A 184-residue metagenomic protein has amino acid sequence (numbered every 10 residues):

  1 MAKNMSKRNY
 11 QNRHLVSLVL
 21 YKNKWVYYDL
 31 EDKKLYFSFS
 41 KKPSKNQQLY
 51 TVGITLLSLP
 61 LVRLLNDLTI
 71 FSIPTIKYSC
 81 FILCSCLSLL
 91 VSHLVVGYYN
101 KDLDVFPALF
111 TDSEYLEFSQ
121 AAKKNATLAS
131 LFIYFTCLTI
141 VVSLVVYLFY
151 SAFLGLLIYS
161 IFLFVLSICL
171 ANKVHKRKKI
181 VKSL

Functional and structural regions predicted by a protein language model:
M1-Q47: N-terminal, intrinsically disordered, low-complexity segments that immediately precede the first transmembrane helix
K41-S85, F135-V146, I158-Y159: Long, highly hydrophobic alpha-helical transmembrane signal-anchor segments
S58, V62, S88-S92, L166: Alpha-helical transmembrane segments of multipass membrane proteins
L83-S88, A152-K173: Alpha-helical membrane-embedded segments
S88-F110: Membrane-water interface of transmembrane alpha-helices
A108-A129: Short membrane-interface loop/juxtamembrane segments of multi-pass integral membrane proteins
T127-Y134, H175-K176: Charged low-complexity "KEKE/polyampholyte" interaction tracts
K173-L184: Cytosolic/matrix-facing juxtamembrane and C-terminal tails of multi-pass cellular membrane proteins
